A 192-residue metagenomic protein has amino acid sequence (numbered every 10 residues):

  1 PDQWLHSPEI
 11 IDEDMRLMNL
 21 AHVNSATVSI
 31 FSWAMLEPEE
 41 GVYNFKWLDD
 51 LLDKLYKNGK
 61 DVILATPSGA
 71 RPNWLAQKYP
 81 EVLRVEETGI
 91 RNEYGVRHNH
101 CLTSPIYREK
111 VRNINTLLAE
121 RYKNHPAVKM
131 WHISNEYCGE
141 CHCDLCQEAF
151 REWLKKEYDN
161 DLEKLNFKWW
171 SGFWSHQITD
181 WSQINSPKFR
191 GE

Functional and structural regions predicted by a protein language model:
P1-I10: Boundary/entry segment of secreted carbohydrate-active catalytic domains
D2-Q3, S32, E40, N135-Y137: Short, flexible loop/turn elements at secondary-structure junctions
Q3, E40-Y43, N99, T103-I106: Conserved aromatic-histidine-acidic binding/catalytic patches
L5, E37, N44, C138 (+1 more regions): Generic, ordered loop/turn and secondary-structure boundary motif
S7-P8, P72-N73, C143: Alpha-helix N-cap/helix-start motif
I10-I11, C146: Residues at alpha-helix caps and immediate loop-helix transition turns in enzyme cores, especially N- and C-cap
I11-E93, R108, R112-A119: Aromatic-lined substrate-binding rim segments of carbohydrate-active enzymes
T88-E192: Polysaccharide-binding and catalytic clefts of secreted carbohydrate-active enzymes
